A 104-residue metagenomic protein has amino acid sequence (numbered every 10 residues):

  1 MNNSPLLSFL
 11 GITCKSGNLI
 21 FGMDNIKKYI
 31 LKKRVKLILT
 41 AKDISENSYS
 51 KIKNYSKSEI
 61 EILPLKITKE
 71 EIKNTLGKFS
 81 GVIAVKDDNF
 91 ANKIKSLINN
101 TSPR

Functional and structural regions predicted by a protein language model:
M1-N3: Conserved catalytic alpha/beta core of Sir2/sirtuin-type deacylases, generalized to analogous enzyme cores that bind
P5-L37: N-terminal first-folded block
L7-F9, K28-I30, I52, E70-T75: Short, flexible, solvent-exposed loop/turn segments with mixed acidic/basic and small polar residues
D24, D43, I67-E70, D88: Short, ordered loop/turn segments at secondary-structure junctions
K27, I44-E46, A91: Glycine-rich nucleotide phosphate-binding loop and flanking beta-alpha elements of Rossmann-like dinucleotide-binding
L31-S56, E61: N-terminal positively charged helical leader segments and presequences
K53-S80: Mid-chain, well-packed structural core segment of small domains
E70-R104: C-terminal structural segments of small proteins and small subunits
